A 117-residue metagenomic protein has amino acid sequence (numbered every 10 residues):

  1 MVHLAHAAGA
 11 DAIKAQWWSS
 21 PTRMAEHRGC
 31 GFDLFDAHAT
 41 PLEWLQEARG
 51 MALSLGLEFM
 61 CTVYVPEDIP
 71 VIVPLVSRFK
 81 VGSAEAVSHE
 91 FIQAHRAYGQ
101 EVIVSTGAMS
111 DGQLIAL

Functional and structural regions predicted by a protein language model:
M1, A48, L117: Aromatic/hydrophobic pocket-lining residues that form π-stacking "cages" and hydrophobic walls in ligand
M1-L4, L42-W44: Glycine-rich anion/phosphate-binding loops
A5, I72: Conserved, mostly hydrophobic/aromatic
H6, Q46-L53, R96: Surface-exposed amphipathic alpha-helices with a cationic face
G9-D11, L53-F59, L75-S77, Y98-Q100: Short, well-ordered coil/turn segments that N-cap beta-strands
D11-T40: Glycine-rich, proline-tolerant flexible connector loops at the mouths of alpha/beta enzymes
I13-A15, F59-T62, F79-V81, V102-V104: Hydrophobic faces of well-ordered beta-strands that scaffold small-molecule active sites in alpha/beta enzyme cores
T22, A39-L45, D68, V81-G99 (+1 more regions): Active-site-adjacent beta->alpha loops and helix N-cap segments on the catalytic face of soluble alpha/beta enzymes
